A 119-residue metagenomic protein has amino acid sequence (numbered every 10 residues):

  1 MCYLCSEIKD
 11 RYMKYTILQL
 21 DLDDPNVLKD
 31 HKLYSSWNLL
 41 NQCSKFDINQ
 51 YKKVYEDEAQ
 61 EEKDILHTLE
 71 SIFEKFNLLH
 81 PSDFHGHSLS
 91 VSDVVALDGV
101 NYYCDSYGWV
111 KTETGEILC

Functional and structural regions predicted by a protein language model:
Y3-K9: Short, positively charged and aromatic/hydrophobic N-terminal segments
C5, I17-L18, V95, W109: Short beta-strand element of the conserved SAM-dependent methyltransferase core
C5, K29, Y34, L40-N41 (+3 more regions): Compositionally biased amphipathic helical and low-complexity segments enriched in hydrophobic
Y12, H31, V91-S92: Glycine-centered loop/turn motifs
Y15-A59: A motif-centric signal for short, conserved binding hotspots located in accessible loops or intrinsically disordered
Q42-L97: Short, conserved turn/kink motifs that form compact alpha/beta structural patches or helix kinks used as
H85-C119: Short, compact, well-ordered microdomains
